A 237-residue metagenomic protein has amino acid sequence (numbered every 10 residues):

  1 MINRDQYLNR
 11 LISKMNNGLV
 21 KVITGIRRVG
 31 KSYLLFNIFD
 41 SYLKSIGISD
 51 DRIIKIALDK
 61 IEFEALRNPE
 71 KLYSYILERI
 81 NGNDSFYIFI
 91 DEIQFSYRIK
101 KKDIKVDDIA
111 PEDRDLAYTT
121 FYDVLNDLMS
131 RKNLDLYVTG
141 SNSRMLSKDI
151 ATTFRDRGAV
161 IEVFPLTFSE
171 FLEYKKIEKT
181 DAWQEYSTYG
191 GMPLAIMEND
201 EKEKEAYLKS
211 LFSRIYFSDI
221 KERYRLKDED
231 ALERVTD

Functional and structural regions predicted by a protein language model:
M1-G18: Pre-Walker A adenine-sensing motif
I23: Hydrophobic anchor at the beta1->P-loop junction of P-loop NTPases
K31-S32: Conserved lysine of the Walker
I54-D84: Short glycine-rich substrate-engagement loop in P-loop NTPases that contacts/grips substrate
N81-Y118: Conserved P-loop NTPase "ATPase switch" module shared by AAA+ and STAND
F89-I90, D135-S141, E162: Structural recognition of the conserved hydrophobic beta-strand(s) that form the central parallel beta-sheet of P-loop
S143-A159, K175-K176: Short regulatory helix/loop adjacent to the ATP-binding pocket of P-loop NTPases
E162-D237: Interdomain hinge/linker elements that couple catalytic modules in large macromolecular machines
